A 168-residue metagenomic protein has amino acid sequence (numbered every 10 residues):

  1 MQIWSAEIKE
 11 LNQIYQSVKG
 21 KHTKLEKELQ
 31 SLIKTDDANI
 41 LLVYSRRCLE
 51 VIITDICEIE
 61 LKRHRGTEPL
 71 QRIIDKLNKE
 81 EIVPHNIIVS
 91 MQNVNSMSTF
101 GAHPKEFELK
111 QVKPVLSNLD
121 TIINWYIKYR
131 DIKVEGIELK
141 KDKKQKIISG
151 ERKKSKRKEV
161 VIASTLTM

Functional and structural regions predicted by a protein language model:
M1-S164, M168: Amphipathic alpha-helical interface elements
